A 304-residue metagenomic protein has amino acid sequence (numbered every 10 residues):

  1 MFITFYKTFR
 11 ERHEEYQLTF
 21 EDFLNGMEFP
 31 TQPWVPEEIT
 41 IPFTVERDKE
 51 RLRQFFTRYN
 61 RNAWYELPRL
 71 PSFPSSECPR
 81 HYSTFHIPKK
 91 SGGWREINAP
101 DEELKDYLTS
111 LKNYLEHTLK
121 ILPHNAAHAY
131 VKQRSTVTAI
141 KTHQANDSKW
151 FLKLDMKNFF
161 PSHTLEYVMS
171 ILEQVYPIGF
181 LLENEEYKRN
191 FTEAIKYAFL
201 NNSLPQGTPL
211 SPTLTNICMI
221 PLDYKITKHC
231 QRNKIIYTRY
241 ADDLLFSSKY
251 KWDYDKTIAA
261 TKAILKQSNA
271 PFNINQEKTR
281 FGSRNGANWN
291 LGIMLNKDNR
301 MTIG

Functional and structural regions predicted by a protein language model:
M1-P88: Non-catalytic, polymerase-adjacent accessory regions of viral genome-replication enzymes
R47-L67, Y114-L115, L119-H124, K157 (+2 more regions): N-terminal low-complexity, intrinsically disordered segments
R80-S83, S135-T138, K228-N233: Short amphipathic beta-strand starts and helix->beta connectors
S83-L108, A127-V131, I195-N216: Short, conserved non-catalytic motifs in the polymerase core
L104-K153: Active-site-proximal segment of RNA-dependent polymerases
L111, S211, G292: A residue-level signal for conserved active-site and pocket-lining positions in enzyme catalytic cores
H143-A241, L245-A287: Conserved polymerase palm-domain catalytic core
L291-G304: Active-site and adjacent loop segments of nucleotide-processing enzymes that use two-metal-ion phosphate chemistry
